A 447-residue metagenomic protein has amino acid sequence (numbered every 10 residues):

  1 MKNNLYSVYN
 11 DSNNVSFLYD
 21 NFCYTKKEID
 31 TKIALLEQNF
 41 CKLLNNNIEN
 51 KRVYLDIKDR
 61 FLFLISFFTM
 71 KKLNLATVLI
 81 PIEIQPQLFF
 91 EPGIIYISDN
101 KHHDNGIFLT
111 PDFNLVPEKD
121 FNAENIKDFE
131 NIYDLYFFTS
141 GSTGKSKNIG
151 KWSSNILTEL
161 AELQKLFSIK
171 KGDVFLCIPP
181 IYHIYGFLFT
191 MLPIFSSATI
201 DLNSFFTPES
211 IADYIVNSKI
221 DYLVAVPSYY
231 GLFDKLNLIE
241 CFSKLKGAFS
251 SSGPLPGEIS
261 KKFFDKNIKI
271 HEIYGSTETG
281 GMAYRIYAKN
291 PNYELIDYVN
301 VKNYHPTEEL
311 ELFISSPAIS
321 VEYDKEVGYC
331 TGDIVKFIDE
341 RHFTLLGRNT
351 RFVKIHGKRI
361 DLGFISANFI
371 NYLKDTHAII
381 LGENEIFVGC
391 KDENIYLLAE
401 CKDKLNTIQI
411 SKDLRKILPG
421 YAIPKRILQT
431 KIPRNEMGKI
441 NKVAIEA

Functional and structural regions predicted by a protein language model:
D11-N46, K151-S154: Conserved AMP-binding/adenylate-forming core of the ANL superfamily
N39-E83, C177-P180, R359: Conserved AMP-binding/adenylate-forming
I126, Y133-A161: Conserved AMP-binding A3 loop
L157-V174, Y182-Y222: Conserved AMP-binding/adenylation subdomain of ANL enzymes
Y222, D234-N290: Gly/Ser/Thr-rich phosphate-binding loop
N300-G328, I334-K336, L398-E400: AMP-binding/adenylate-forming core of the ANL superfamily
I334-A422: AMP-binding/adenylate-forming catalytic core of the ANL superfamily
L418-I440: AMP-binding/adenylate-forming catalytic domain of the ANL superfamily
